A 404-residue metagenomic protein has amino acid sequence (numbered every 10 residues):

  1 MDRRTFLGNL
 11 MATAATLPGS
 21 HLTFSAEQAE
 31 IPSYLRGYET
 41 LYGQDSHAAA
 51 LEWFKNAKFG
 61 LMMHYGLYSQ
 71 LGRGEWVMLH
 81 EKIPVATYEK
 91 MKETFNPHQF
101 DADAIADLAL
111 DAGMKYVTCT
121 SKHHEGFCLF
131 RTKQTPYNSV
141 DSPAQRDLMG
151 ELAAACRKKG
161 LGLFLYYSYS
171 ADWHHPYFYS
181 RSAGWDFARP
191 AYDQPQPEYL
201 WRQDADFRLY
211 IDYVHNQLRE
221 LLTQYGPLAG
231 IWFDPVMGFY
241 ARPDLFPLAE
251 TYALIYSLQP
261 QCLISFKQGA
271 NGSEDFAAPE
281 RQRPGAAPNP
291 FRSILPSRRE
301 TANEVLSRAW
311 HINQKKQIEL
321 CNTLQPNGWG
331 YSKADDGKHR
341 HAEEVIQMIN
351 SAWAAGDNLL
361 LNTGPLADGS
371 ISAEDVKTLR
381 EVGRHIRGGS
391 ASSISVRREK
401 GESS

Functional and structural regions predicted by a protein language model:
M1-T5, A14-A29: N-terminal twin-arginine translocation
G8-A12, A26-S404: Mature catalytic domains of secreted/periplasmic carbohydrate-active enzymes
